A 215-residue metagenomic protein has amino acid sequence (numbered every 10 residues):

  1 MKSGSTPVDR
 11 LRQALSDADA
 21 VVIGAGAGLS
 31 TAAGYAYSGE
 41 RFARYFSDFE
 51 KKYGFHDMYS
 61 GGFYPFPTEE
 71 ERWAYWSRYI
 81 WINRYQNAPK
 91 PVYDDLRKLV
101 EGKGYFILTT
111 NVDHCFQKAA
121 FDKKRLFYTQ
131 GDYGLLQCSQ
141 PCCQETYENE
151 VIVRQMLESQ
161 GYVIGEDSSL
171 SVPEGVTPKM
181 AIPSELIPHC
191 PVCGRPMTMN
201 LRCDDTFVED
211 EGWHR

Functional and structural regions predicted by a protein language model:
M1-R215: Conserved catalytic alpha/beta core of Sir2/sirtuin-type deacylases, generalized to analogous enzyme cores that bind
